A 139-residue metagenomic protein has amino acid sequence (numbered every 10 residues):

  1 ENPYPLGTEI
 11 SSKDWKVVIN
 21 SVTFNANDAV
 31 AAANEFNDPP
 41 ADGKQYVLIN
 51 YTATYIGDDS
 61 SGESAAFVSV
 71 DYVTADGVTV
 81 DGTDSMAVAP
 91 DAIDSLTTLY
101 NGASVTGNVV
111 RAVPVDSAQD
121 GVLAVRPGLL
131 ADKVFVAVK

Functional and structural regions predicted by a protein language model:
E1-L48, T54-K139: Conserved functional micro-motifs across diverse proteins
